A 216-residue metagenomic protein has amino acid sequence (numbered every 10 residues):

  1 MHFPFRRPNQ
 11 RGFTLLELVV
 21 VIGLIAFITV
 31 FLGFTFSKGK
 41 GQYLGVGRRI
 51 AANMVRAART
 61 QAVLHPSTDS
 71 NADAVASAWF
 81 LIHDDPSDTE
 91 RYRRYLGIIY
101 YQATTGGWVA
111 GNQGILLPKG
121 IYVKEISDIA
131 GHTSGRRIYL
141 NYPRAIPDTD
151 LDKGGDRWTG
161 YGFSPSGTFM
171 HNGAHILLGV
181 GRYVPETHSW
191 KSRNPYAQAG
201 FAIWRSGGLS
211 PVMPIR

Functional and structural regions predicted by a protein language model:
H2-F3, F13-T60, L64-S77, L81-R216: N-terminal helix-rich module
Q10: Glycine-rich phosphate-binding loop
